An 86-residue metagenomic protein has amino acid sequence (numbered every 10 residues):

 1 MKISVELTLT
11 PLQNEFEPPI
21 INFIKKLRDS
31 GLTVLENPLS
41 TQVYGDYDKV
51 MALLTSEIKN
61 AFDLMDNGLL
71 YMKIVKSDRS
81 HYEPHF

Functional and structural regions predicted by a protein language model:
M1-F86: N-terminal intrinsically disordered, cationic/polar leader segments that include organellar targeting peptides
